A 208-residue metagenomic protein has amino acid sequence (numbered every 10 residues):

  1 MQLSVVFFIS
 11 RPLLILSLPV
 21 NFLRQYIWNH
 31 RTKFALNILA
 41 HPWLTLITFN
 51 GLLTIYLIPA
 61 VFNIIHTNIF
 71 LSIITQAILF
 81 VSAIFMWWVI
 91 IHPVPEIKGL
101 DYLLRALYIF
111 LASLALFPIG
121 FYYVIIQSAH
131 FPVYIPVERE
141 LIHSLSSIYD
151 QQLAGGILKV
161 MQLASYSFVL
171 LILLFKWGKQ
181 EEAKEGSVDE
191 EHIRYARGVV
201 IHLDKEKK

Functional and structural regions predicted by a protein language model:
M1-K208: Alpha-helical membrane segments of multi-pass proteins
